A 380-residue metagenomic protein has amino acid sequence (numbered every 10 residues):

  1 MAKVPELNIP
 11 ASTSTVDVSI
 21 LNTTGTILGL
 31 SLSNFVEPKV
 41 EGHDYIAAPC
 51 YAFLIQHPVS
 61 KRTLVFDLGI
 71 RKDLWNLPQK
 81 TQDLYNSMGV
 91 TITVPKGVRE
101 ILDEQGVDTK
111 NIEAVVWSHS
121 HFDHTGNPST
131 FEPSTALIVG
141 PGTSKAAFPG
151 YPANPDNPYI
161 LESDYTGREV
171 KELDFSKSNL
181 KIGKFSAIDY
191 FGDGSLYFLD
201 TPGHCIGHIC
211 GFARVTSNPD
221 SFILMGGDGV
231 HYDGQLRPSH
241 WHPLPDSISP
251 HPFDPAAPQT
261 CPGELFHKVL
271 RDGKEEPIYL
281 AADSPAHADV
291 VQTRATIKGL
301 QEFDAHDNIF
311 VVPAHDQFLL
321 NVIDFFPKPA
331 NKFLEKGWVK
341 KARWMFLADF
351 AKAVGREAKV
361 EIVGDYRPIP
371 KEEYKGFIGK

Functional and structural regions predicted by a protein language model:
M1-T91, G299, I362-D365, I369 (+2 more regions): Zn-dependent metallo-beta-lactamase
I20-G25, P38-E41, C50-P58, R62 (+1 more regions): Core dinuclear metal-dependent hydrolase active-site scaffold
T24, L68-I70, S120, T143 (+3 more regions): Active-site metal-binding loops of divalent metal-dependent hydrolases
R62, P133-A136, D307-I309: A short helix->loop->beta-strand "cap" motif at the edges of active sites that frequently abuts
L74-I138: Active-site metal-binding motif and surrounding structural segment of the metallo-beta-lactamase
N86-E100, D220-K380: Cap/insert and terminal regions of metallo-dependent hydrolase folds
V90-V107, N111, T130, G140-D200 (+2 more regions): Metallo-beta-lactamase
V115-T125, D200-H208, V312-Q317: Histidine-centered catalytic micro-motifs
